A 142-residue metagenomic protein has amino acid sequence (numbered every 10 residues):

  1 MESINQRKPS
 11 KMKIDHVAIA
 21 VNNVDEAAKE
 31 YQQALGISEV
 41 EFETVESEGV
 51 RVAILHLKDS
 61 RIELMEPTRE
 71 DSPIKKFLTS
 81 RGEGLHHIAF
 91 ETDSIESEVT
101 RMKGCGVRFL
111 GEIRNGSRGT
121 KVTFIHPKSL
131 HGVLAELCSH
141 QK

Functional and structural regions predicted by a protein language model:
E2-A28, E83-T92, Q141-K142: N-terminal beta-strand motif that seeds the catalytic metal site of vicinal oxygen chelate
E2-K8, A53-H56, F90, E96-K142: Vicinal oxygen chelate
K8-S10, Q32, F42-T44: Hydrophobic, well-ordered secondary-structure scaffolds
K11, A34-G36, G82, H131: Alpha-helix termination/capping residues and helix-transition junctions
A27-Q32, M102: Conserved active-site tyrosine of GNAT-family acetyltransferases
G36-T44, G106-I113: Short secondary-structure junctions
S38-T79, R118-Q141: Conserved short beta-strand elements that form part of the metal-binding/catalytic scaffold of enzyme active sites
